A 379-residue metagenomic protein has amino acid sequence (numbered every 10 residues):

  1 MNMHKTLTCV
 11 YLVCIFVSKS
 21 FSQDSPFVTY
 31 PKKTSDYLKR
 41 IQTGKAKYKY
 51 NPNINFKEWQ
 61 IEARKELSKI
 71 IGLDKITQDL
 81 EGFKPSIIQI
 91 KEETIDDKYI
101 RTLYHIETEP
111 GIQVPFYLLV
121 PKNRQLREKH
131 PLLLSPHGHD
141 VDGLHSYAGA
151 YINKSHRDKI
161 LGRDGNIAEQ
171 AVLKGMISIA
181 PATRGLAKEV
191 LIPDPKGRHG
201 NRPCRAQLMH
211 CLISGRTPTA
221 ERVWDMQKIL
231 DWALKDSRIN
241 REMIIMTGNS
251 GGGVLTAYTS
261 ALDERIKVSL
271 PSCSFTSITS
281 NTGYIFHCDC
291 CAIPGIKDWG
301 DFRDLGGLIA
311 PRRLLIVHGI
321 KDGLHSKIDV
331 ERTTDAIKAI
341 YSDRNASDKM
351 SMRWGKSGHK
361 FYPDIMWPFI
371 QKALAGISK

Functional and structural regions predicted by a protein language model:
Q23-K69: N-terminal pre-domain segments of enzymes
I76-E128: N-terminal cap/lid segment of alpha/beta-hydrolase-fold proteins
E128, L134-Q227, K235, S280-I285: Cap/lid segment of the alpha/beta-hydrolase catalytic domain
A206, H210-I213, K228-I229, I266-G307 (+3 more regions): Mobile cap/lid helix-loop segments that gate and shape the active-site cleft of serine hydrolases
R238-N249: Alpha/beta-hydrolase fold nucleophile elbow
G248-G252, T256: Gly/Ala-rich beta-loop-alpha elbow adjacent to hydrolase catalytic centers
I309, I316-H318: Short beta-strand/loop motif that positions the catalytic acidic residue of the alpha/beta-hydrolase fold
A336-K379: C-terminal catalytic histidine-bearing segment of alpha/beta-hydrolase fold enzymes
